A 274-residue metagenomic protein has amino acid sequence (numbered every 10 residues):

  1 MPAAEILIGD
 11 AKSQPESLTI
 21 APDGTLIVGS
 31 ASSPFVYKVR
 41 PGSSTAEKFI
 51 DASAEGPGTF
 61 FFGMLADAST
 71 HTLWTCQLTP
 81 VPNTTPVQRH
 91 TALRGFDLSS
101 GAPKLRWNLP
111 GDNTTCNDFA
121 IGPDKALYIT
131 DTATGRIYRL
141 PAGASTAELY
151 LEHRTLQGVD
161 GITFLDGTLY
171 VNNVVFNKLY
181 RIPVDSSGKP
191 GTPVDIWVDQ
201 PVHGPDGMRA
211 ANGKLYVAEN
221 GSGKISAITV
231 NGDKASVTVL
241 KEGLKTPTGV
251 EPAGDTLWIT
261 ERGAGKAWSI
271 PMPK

Functional and structural regions predicted by a protein language model:
P2-G9, T45-E55, A102-L109, T146-H153 (+2 more regions): A short beta-strand motif characteristic of beta-propeller blades
I8-L26, A54-Q77, L105, L109-L127 (+5 more regions): Beta-rich, blade/repeat-based domains predominating in secreted/periplasmic proteins but also intracellular
V28-D51: Beta-propeller domains
A31, L78-P80, T132-T134, V174-V175 (+3 more regions): Short loop/turn segments immediately following the C-termini of beta-strands
F35-K38, T91-R94, R136-R139, K178-Y180 (+2 more regions): A short loop-to-beta-strand structural motif that recurs across blades of beta-propeller domains
R40-S44, D97-A102, P141-S145, P183-G188 (+2 more regions): Short loop/turn segments that connect beta-strands within beta-propeller blades
C76-R89: Short, conserved, GDST-rich strand-edge loop motifs in beta-rich repeat architectures
R89-A142: Hydrophobic alpha-helical segments and helix pairs
